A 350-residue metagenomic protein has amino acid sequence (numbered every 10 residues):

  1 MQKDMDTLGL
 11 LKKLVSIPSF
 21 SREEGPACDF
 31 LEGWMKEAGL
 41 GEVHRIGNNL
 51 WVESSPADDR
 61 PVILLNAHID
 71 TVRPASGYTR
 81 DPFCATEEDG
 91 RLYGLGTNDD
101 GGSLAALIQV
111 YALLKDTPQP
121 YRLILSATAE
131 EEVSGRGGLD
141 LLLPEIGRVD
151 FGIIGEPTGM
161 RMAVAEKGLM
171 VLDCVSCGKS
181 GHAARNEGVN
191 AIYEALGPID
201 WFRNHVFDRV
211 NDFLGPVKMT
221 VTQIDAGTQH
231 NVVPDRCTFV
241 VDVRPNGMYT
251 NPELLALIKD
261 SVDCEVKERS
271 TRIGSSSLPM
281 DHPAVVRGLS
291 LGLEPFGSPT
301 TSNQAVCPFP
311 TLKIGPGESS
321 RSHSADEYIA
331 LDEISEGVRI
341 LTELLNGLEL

Functional and structural regions predicted by a protein language model:
M1-P74, R236-V240, L254-D260, L331-T342 (+1 more regions): N-terminal helical capping/dimerization or prosegment-like subdomains of hydrolases acting on amide or phosphate bonds
Q2, V164, D173-L350: Metal-dependent amide/peptide-bond hydrolase catalytic core, centered on the "pita-bread" metallohydrolase fold
L31, L104-L114, L142, A195-P198 (+2 more regions): Buried hydrophobic packing segments
V43, V52, A85-E87, V221-I224: A structural signal for short hydrophobic beta-strand segments in well-ordered beta-sheet cores
P61-I124, L331: Active-site metal-coordination/substrate-binding segment of hydrolases, especially metallo-dependent peptidases
I63-L65, S126, F151-I153, L312-I314: Hydrophobic/aromatic beta-strand patches that form the interior of the parallel beta-sheet core in alpha/beta enzyme
E88-G90, V110-L125, F202-D212, S324 (+1 more regions): Phosphate-handling active-site elements
D100-V171, V175: Acidic/histidine-rich catalytic neighborhood of metal-dependent amide-processing enzymes
